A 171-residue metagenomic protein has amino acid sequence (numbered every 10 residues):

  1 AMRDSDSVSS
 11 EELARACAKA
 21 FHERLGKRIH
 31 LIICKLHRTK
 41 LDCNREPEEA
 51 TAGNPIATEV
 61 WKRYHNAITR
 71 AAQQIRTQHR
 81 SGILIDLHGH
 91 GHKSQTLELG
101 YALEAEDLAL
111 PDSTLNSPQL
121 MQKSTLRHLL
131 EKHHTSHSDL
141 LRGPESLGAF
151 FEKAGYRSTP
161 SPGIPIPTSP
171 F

Functional and structural regions predicted by a protein language model:
A1-F171: N-terminal catalytic or cofactor-binding beta/alpha core of small enzyme domains
